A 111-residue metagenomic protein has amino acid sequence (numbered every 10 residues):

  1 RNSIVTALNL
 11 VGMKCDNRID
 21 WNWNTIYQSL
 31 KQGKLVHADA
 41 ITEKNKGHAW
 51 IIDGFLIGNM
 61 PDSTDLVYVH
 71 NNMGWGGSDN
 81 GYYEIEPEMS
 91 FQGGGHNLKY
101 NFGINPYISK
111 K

Functional and structural regions predicted by a protein language model:
V5-N72: Active-site-adjacent substructure of cysteine-protease-like catalytic cores
H70-M73, G77-K111: Noncatalytic regulatory segments and standalone regulatory/sensor domains
